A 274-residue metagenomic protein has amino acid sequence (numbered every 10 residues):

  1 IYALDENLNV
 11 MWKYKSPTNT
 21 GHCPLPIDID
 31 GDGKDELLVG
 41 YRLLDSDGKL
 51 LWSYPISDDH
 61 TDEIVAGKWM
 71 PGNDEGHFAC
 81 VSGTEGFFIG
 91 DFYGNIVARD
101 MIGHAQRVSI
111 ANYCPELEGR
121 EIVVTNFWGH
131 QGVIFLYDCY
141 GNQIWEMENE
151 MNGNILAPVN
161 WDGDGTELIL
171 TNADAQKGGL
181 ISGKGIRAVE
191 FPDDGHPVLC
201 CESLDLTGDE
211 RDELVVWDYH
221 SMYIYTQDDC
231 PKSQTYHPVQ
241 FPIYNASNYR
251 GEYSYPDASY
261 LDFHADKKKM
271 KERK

Functional and structural regions predicted by a protein language model:
I1-K274: Beta-propeller-forming repeat regions
